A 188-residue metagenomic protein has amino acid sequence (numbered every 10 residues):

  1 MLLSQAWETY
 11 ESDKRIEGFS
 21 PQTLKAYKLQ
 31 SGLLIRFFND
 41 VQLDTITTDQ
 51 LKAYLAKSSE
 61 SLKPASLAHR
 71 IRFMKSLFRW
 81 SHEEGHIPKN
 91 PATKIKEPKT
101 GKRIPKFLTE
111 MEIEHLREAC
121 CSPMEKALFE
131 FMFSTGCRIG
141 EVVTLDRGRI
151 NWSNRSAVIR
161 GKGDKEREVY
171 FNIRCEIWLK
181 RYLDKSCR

Functional and structural regions predicted by a protein language model:
M1-R188: Conserved catalytic core of the tyrosine transesterase superfamily
